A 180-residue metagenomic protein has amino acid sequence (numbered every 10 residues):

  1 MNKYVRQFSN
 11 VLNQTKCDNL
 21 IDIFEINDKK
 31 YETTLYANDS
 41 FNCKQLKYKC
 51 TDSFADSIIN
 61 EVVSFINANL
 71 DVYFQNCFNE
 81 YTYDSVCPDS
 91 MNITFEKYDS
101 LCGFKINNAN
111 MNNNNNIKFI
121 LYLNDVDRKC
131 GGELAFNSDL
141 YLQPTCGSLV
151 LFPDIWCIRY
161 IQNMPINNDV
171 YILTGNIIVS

Functional and structural regions predicted by a protein language model:
M1-C87: Non-heme Fe(II)/2-oxoglutarate
D71-S180: Catalytic core of non-heme Fe(II) oxygenases with the double-stranded beta-helix
